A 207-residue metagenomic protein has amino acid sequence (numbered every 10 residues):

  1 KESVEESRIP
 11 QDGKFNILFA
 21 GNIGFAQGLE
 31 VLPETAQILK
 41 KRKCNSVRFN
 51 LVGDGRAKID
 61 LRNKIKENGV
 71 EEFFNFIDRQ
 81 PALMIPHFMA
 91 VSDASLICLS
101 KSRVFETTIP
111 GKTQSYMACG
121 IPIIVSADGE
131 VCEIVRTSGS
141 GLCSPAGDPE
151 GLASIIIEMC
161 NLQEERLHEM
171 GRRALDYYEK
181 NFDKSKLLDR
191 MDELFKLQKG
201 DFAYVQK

Functional and structural regions predicted by a protein language model:
E2-N16, K40-R42, L197: Nucleotide-sugar donor-binding and catalytic loop/hinge architecture of NDP-sugar-dependent glycosyltransferases
P10-A36, N50: Conserved donor-binding/catalytic core segment of Leloir-type glycosyltransferases
K14, N50-G53, I59-P86: Nucleotide-activated donor-binding/catalytic signature segment of Leloir-type glycosyltransferases, i.e., the conserved
I59-D60, P81-S92, M117-A118, R136: Short acidic alpha-helix that forms the nucleotide-activated donor recognition element in Leloir-type transferases
A94-I97, S115-S126: Short hydrophobic beta-strand element within catalytic cores of glycosyltransferases and related nucleotide-activated
C132-E158, E165-R166: Change "using UDP/GDP/dTDP sugars" to "using nucleotide sugars
G151, E158, E165-K180, R190-E193: A short, well-ordered alpha-helix in the C-terminal region of glycosyltransferases
D183-K207: C-terminal alpha-helical cap of glycosyltransferases
